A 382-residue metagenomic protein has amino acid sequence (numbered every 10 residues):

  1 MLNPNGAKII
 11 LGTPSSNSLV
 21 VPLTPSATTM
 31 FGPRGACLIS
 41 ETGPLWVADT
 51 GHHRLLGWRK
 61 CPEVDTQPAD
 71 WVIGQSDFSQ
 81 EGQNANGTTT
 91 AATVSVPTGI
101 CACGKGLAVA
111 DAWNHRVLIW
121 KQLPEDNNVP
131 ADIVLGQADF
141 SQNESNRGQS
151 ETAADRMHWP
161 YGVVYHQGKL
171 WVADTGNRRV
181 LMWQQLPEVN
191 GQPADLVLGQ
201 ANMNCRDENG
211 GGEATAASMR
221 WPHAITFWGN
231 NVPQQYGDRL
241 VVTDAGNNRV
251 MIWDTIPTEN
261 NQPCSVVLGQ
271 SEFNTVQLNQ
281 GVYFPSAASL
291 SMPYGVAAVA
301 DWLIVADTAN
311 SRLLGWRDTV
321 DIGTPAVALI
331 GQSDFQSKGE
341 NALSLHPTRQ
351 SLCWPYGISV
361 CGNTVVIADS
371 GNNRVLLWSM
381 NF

Functional and structural regions predicted by a protein language model:
N3-S26, A69-T90, P130-A153, P193-A216 (+2 more regions): Surface-exposed loop and turn segments in beta-propeller and other repeat-based domains that flank or scaffold
P22-L38, N86-C103, R147-Y165, G211-V232 (+2 more regions): Signature of short aromatic-glycine-proline-rich micro-motifs recurring in repeat-based ectodomains
P44-V47, G106-V109, K169-V172, P233-Q234 (+3 more regions): Conserved beta-propeller blade signature
T50-G51, K60, A112-W113, Q122 (+8 more regions): Short loop/turn segments immediately following the C-termini of beta-strands
H53-L55, H115-V117, R179-V180, N248-V250 (+2 more regions): Structural signal for beta-propeller blades
W58-T66, W120-V129, W183-Q192, W253-S265 (+2 more regions): Short loop/turn segments immediately following beta-strands, especially the blade-tip and inter-blade linker loops
Y294-R317: Loop/turn-rich, solvent-exposed surfaces of beta-rich toroidal or solenoidal domains
S311, W354-F382: Blade-level signature of beta-propeller repeat domains, shared across WD40, Kelch, NHL, RCC1 and BNR/Asp-box propellers
